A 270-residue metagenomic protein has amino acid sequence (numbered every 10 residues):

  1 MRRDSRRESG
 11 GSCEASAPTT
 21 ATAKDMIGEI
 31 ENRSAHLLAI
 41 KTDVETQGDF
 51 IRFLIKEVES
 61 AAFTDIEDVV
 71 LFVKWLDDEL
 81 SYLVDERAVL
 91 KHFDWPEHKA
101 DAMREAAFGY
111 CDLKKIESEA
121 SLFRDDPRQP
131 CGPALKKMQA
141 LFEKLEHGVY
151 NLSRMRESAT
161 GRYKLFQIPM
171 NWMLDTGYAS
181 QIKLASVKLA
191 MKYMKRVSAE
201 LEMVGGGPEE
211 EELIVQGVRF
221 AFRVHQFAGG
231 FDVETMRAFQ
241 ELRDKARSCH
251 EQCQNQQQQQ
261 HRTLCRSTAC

Functional and structural regions predicted by a protein language model:
S5-R6, G10-C270: Extended alpha-helical scaffold/assembly modules in large eukaryotic proteins
